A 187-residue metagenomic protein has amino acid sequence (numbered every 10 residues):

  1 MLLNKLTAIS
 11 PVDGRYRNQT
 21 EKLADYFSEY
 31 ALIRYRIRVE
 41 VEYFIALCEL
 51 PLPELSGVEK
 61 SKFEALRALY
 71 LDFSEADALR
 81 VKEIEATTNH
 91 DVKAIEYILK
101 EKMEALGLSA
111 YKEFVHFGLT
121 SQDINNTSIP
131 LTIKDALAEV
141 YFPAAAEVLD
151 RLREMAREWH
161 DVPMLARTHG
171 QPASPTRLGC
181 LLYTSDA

Functional and structural regions predicted by a protein language model:
M1-S185: A helix-coil-helix interface module used to build multimeric assemblies and to scaffold catalytic/cofactor sites
